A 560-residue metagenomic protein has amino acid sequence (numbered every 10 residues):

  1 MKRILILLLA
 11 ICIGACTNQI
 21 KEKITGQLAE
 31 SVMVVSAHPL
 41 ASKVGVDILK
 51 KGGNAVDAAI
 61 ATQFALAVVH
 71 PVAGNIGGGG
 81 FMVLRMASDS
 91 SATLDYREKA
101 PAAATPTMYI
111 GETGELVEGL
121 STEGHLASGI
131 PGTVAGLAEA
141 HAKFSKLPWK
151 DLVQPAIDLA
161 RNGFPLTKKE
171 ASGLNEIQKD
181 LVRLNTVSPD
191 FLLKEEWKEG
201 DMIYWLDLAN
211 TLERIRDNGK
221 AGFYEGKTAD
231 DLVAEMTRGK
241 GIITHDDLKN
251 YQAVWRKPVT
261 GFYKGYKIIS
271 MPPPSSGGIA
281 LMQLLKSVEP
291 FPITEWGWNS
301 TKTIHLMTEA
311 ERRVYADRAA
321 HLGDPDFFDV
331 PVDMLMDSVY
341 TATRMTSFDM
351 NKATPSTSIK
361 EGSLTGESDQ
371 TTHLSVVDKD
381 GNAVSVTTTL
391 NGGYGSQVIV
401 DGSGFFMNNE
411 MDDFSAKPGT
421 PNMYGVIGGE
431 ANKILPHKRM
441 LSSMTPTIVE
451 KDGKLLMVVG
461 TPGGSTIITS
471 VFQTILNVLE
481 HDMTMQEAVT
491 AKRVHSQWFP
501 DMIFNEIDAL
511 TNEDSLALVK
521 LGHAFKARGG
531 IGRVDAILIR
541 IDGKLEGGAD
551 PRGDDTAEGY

Functional and structural regions predicted by a protein language model:
K2-L7: Sec-dependent signal peptide recognition, specifically the positively charged N-region followed immediately by
G14-A15: C-terminal motif of bacterial Sec signal peptides marking the signal peptidase cleavage site
Q19-K43, A55-V56, I60-G219, F223-E225 (+5 more regions): Noncatalytic scaffold domains of N-terminal-nucleophile
L49, A135-K143, N218-E225, D230 (+1 more regions): Alpha-helical support elements that line or immediately flank enzyme active sites and cofactor-binding pockets
V68-T93, I242-T244, A383-K451, H481 (+1 more regions): Active-site rim segments in enzyme catalytic domains, especially the processed small/beta chain of N-terminal
G74-N75, G79-M86, T372-V376, P446-I448 (+2 more regions): Short beta-strand scaffold segments in enzyme catalytic cores
T186, P290-L390, G402-S403, P418-G419: Internal maturation/activation junctions in enzymes
K438, E480-G529: Extended C-terminal subregions enriched in glycine
